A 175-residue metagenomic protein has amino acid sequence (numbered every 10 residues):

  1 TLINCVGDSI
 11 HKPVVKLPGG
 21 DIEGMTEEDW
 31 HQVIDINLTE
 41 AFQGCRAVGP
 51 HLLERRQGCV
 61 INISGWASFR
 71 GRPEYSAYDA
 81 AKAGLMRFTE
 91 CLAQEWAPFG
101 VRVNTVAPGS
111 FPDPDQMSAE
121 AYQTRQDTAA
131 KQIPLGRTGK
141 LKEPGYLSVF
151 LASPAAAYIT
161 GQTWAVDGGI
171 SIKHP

Functional and structural regions predicted by a protein language model:
D8, I22-F42, Q57, I61 (+3 more regions): Catalytic Tyr-X3-Lys loop
P13-I22, T26-H31, M117, R125 (+1 more regions): Substrate-binding pocket helix/loop in short-chain dehydrogenase/reductase
C45, A81, T89: Active-site helix of classical SDR
P50, Q94-E95, A157: Alpha-helical segment proximal to the catalytic Tyr-Lys
G65: Residue(s) in the substrate-gating loop at a strand-loop-helix junction that position the organic substrate next
R70, K131, S148-V149, T160-P175: Short C-terminal tail/terminal secondary-structure segment of NAD(P)H-dependent dehydrogenase/reductase domains
A97, R102, I159-G161: Short, small/polar-rich loop/turn modules that mediate ligand/substrate recognition or access, typified
I133-P144, A155: A conserved structural motif in NAD(P)-dependent oxidoreductases
